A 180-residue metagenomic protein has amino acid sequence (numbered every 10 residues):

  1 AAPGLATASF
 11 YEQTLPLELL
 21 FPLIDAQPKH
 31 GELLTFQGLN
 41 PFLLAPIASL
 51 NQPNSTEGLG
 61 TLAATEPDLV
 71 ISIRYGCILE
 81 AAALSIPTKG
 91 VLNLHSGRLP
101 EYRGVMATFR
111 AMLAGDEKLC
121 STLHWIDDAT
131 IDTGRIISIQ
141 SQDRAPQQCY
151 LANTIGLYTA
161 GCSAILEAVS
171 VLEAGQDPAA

Functional and structural regions predicted by a protein language model:
A1-A180: One-carbon transfer enzymes
